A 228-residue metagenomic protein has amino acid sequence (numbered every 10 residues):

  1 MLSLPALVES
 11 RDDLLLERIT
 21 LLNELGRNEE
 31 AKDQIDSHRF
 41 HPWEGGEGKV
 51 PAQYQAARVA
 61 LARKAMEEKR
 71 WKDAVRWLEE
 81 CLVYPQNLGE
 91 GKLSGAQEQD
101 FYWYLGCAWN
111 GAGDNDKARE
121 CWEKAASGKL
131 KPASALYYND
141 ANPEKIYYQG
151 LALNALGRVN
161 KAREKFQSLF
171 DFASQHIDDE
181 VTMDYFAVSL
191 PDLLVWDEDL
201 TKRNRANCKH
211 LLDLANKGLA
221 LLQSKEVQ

Functional and structural regions predicted by a protein language model:
L2-S3, D36, E79, Q86 (+3 more regions): Alpha-solenoid helical repeat scaffolds
L2-V8, H41-P51, Q86-S94, K131-Y138 (+1 more regions): Flexible helix-coil transition and linker loops at the boundaries of alpha-helical arrays
R11, E47-V50, Y54, G91-S94 (+5 more regions): Residues that mark the junctions of alpha-helical repeat units in TPR/alpha-solenoid scaffolds
E17, Q53, V59-A60, Q97 (+6 more regions): "A position-specific structural signal for the A-helix of alpha-solenoid helical repeats
L22, A65, W109, L153 (+2 more regions): Residue at a conserved register position within TPR or TPR-like alpha-solenoid repeats
N28, W71, N115, V159 (+1 more regions): TPR-repeat structural position
M66, W71, E90, Q167-N207: Alpha-helical adaptor scaffolds
